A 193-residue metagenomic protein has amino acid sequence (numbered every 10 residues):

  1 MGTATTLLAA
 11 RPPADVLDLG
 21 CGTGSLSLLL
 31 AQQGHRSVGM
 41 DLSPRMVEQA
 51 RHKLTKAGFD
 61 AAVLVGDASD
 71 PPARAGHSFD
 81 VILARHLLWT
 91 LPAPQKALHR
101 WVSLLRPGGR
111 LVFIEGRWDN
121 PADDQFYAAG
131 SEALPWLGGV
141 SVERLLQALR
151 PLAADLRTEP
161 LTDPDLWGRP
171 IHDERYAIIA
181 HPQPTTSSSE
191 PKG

Functional and structural regions predicted by a protein language model:
M1-P12: Conserved alpha-helix/loop element of class I SAM-dependent methyltransferases that forms part of the SAM/SAH-binding
P13-D15, H77: Nucleotide donor/acceptor-binding cores
D15-L19, T23-D70: Class I SAM-dependent methyltransferase SAM/SAH-binding core
S69, A73-V81: A short acidic, Gly/Pro-enriched loop at the edge of an enzyme's catalytic core that lines a small-molecule cofactor
V81-P94: A short SAM/SAH-binding and catalytic strip from SAM-dependent methyltransferases
Q95-P107: A short glycine-rich, Lys/Arg-flanked "PGG" loop and its adjoining helix->strand segment in the class I
V112-P170: C-terminal alpha-helical "lid/dimerization" subdomain adjacent to the S-adenosyl-L-methionine
P164-G193: Core SAM-dependent methyltransferase catalytic element
